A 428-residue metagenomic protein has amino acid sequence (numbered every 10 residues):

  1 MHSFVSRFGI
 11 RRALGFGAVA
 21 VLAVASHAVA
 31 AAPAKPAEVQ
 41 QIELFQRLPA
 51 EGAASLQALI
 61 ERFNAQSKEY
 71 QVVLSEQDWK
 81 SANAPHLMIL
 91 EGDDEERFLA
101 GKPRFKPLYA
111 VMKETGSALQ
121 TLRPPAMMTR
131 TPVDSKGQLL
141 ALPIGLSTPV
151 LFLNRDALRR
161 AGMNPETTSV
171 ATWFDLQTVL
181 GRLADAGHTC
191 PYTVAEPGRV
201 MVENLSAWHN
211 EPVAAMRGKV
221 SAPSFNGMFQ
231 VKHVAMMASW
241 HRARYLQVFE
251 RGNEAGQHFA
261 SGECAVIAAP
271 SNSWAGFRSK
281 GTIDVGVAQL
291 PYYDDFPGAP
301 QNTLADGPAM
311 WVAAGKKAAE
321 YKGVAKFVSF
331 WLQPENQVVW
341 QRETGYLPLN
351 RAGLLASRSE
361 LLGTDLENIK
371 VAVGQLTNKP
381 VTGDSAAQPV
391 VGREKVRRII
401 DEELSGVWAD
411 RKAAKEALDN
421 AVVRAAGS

Functional and structural regions predicted by a protein language model:
H2-F4, G15-G17, A23, A28-K102 (+5 more regions): Conserved N-terminal structural module of periplasmic/extracytoplasmic solute-binding proteins
S55-L59, K232-M236, A318-W331, A417: Short amphipathic alpha-helical coupling segments at ligand-binding clamshell hinges and other catalytic/signaling
A65, A161, L246, S279-L347 (+1 more regions): Extracytoplasmic/periplasmic substrate-recognition and gating elements
E95-V150, N204, G286-A288: Hinge/lid segment of periplasmic solute-binding proteins
Y109-R123, T168-S169, P191-Y192, E211-K232 (+3 more regions): Short, solvent-exposed loop/beta-turn-alpha elements that line the ligand-binding surface or hinge of extracytoplasmic
D134, E367-A425: C-terminal capping/gating helix-and-loop segments adjacent to ligand/active sites or protein-protein/ligand interfaces
S135-I144, F174-A222: Extracytoplasmic/periplasmic solute-binding protein
Q177-L183, K219-E250: Glycine-centered hinge/linker elements that transmit conformational signals in sensory and ligand-binding systems
